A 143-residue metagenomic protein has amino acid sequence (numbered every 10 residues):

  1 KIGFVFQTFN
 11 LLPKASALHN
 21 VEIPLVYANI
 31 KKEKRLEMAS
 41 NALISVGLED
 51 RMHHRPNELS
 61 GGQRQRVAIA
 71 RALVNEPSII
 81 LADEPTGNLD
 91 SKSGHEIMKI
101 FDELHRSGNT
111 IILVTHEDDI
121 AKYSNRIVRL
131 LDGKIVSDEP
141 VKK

Functional and structural regions predicted by a protein language model:
K1-L130: ABC family nucleotide-binding domain
I127-E139: H-loop (His-switch) and adjacent beta-strand-loop-beta switch element of ABC-type ATPase nucleotide-binding domains
K142-K143: ABC ATPase nucleotide-binding domains
